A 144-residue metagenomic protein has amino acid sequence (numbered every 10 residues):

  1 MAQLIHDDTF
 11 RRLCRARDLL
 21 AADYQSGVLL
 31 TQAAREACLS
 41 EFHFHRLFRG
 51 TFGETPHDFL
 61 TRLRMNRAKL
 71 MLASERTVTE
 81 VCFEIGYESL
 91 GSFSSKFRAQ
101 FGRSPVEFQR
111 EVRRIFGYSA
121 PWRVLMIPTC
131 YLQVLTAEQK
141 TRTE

Functional and structural regions predicted by a protein language model:
M1-H6, M126-E144: N-terminal intrinsically disordered/low-complexity leader segments
M1-H6, R11-A37: General nucleic-acid-binding
M1-Q3, T31-L60, F83-S104: Basic/polar phosphate-binding segments, predominantly the helix-turn-helix DNA-binding elements of transcriptional
C14, D18-A22, G27, T51-G86 (+1 more regions): Terminal helix-turn-helix DNA-binding modules in bacterial transcription factors
G27, H45-L47, T141: Compositionally biased, intrinsically disordered low-complexity segments enriched in polar/proline residues
